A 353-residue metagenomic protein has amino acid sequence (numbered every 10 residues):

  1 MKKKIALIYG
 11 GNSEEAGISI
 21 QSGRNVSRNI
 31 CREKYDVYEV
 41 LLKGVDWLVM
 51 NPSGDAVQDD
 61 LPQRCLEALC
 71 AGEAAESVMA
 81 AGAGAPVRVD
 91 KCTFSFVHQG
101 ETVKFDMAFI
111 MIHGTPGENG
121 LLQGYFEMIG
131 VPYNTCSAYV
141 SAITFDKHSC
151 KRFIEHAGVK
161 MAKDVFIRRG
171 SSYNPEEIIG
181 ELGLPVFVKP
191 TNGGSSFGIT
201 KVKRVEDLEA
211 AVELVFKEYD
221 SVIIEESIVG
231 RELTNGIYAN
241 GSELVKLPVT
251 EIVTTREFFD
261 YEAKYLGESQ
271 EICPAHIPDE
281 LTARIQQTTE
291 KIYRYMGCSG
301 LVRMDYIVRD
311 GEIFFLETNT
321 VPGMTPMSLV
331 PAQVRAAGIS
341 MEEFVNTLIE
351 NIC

Functional and structural regions predicted by a protein language model:
M1-Y139, I143-F145, S149, H156 (+1 more regions): ATP-binding N-terminal substructure of ATP-dependent carboxylate-amine bond-forming enzymes
K2-Y9, S13-E14, Q21, H98-V103 (+2 more regions): Active-site nucleotide/adenylate-binding loops and adjacent lid/helix of ATP-dependent enzymes
K3, I8-N12, D279-C353: ATP-dependent carboxylate activation and anion-phosphoryl transfer catalytic cores that bind Mg-ATP to form
D36, P132, K160, S221 (+1 more regions): Residue-level detector of anion-binding/catalytic polar loops
P52-A56, G124, F259-L266, T320: Short, flexible, mixed-charge acidic loops at enzyme active sites
G124-Y133, R204, E209, A336-A337: A glycine- and small-aliphatic-rich helix-loop capping segment at beta-alpha/alpha-beta transitions that lines
K203-Q287, V308-F314: Phosphate-binding site of ATP-dependent enzymes
